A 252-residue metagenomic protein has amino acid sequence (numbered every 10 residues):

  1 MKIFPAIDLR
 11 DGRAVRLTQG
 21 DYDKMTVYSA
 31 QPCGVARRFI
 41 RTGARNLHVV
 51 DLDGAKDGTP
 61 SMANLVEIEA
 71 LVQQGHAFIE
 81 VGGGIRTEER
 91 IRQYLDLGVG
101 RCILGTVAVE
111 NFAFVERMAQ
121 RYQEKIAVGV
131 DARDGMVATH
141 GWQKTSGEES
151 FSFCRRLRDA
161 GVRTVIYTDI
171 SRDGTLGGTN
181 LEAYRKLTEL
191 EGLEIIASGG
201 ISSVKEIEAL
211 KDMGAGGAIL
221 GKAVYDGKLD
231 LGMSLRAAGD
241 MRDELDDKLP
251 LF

Functional and structural regions predicted by a protein language model:
K2-A6, N46, H76-E80, G100-I103 (+5 more regions): Structural preference for beta-strand elements that scaffold enzyme active sites
D8, F39, L47, Y94 (+5 more regions): Conserved, mostly hydrophobic/aromatic
V15, Q19-D23, R92, V99-D173 (+1 more regions): Conserved anion-binding
N46-N64, T106, Y167-G177: Glycine-rich, proline-tolerant flexible connector loops at the mouths of alpha/beta enzymes
D53, P60-Q120: Glycine/small-residue-rich loop that forms an oxyanion/phosphate-binding "nest" at active or ligand-binding sites
G58-E80, E116-D131, L176-S203, D243-E244: Alpha-helix-loop-beta-strand connector modules within alpha/beta enzyme cores
G75-R101, E182-L220: Catalytic cores of alpha/beta
F114-R121, K211-L220, V224-F252: C-terminal helical cap(s) of enzyme catalytic domains, especially alpha/beta-barrels
